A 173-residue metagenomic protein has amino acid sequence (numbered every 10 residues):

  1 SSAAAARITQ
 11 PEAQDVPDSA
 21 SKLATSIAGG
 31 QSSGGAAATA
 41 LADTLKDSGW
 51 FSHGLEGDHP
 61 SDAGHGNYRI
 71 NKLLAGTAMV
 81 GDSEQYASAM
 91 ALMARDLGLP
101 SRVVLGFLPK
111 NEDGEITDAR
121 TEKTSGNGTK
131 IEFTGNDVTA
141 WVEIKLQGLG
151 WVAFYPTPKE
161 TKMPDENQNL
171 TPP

Functional and structural regions predicted by a protein language model:
S1-A78: Acidic low-complexity segments
N71-D82, T129-F133: Short, contiguous acidic/charged loop-to-helix segments that flank catalytic cores in large enzymes
E84-P172: Hydrophobic/aromatic-rich core segments of domains that either
